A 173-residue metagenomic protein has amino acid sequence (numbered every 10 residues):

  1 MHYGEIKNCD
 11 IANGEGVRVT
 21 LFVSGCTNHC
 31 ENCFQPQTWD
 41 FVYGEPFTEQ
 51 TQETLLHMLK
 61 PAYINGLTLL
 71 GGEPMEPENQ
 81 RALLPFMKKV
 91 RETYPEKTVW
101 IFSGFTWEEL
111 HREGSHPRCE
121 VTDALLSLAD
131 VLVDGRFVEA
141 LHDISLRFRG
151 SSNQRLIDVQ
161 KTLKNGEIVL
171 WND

Functional and structural regions predicted by a protein language model:
M1-F22, E31, Q35-V42, I168-V169 (+1 more regions): N-terminal [4Fe-4S]-dependent radical SAM core
M1-G4, V17, Q35-S115, E120 (+1 more regions): Conserved Radical SAM active-site core
N28: Glycine-centered loop/turn positions within well-structured domains that cap or flank conserved ligand/cofactor-binding
E76, A140-L141: Short glycine-rich, flexible loops that bind phosphorylated cofactors or substrates
F86-R91, H142-D173: P-loop/Walker A phosphate-binding loop and immediately adjacent motor/lid segment at beta-alpha junctions
A124-S127, G150: Short, conserved loop/helix-junction motifs that constitute active-site signature segments in enzyme catalytic cores
D130: Receiver (REC) domain switch/active-site residues of two-component response regulators
